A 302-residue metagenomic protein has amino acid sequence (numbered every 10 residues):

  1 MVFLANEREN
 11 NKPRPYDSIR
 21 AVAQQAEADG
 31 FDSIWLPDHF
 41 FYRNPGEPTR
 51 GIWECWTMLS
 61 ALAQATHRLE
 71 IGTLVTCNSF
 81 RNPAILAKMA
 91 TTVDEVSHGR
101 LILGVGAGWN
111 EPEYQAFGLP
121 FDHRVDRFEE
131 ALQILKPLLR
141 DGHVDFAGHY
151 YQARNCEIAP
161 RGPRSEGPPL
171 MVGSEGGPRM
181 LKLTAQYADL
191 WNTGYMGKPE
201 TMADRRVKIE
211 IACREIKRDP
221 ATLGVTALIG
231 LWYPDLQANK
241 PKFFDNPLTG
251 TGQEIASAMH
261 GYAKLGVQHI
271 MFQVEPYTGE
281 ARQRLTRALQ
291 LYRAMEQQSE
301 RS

Functional and structural regions predicted by a protein language model:
M1-A65, G167-P168, E275-R282: N-terminal beta1-alpha1-beta2 module of alpha/beta enzyme domains
M1-V2, I34-L36, E70-T73, L101-V105 (+4 more regions): Hydrophobic faces of well-ordered beta-strands that scaffold small-molecule active sites in alpha/beta enzyme cores
F3-D17, L74-A84, S165-G176, N239-Q253: Active-site mouth loops of central-metabolism enzymes
F3-N6, H39, T76-N78, G106-G108 (+4 more regions): Active-site beta-loop-alpha junctions enriched in small/polar residues
P13-A26, L86-M89, G173-Q186, L248-Y262: Short, acidic/polar
Q25-E27, D32, D122-R164, G194-S302: An alpha-helical appendage that flanks or caps ligand/catalytic pockets
Y42, G46-P48, N82-Y187, A203-A221: Internal, glycine-rich beta/alpha segment that forms the wall or movable "lid" of small-molecule/cofactor binding
A65-R68, S97, L183-W191, G266-Q268: Glycine-enriched alpha-helix->loop->beta-strand junction motifs that scaffold or abut catalytic
